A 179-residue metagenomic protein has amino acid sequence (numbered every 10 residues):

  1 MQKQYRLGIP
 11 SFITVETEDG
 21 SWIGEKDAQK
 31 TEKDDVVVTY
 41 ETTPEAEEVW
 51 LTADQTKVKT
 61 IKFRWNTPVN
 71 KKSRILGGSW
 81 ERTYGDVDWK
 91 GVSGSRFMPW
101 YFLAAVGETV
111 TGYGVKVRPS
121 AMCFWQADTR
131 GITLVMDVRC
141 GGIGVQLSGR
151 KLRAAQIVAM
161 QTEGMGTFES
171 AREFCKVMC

Functional and structural regions predicted by a protein language model:
M1-C179: Carbohydrate-recognition beta-sandwich/jelly-roll modules in extracellular/periplasmic carbohydrate-active proteins
